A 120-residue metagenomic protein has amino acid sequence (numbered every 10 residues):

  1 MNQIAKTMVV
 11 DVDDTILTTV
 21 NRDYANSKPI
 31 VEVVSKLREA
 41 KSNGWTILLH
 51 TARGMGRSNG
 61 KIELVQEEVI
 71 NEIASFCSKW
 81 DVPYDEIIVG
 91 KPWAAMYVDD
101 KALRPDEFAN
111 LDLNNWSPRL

Functional and structural regions predicted by a protein language model:
M1-L120: HAD-like aspartate-dependent phosphatase fold
